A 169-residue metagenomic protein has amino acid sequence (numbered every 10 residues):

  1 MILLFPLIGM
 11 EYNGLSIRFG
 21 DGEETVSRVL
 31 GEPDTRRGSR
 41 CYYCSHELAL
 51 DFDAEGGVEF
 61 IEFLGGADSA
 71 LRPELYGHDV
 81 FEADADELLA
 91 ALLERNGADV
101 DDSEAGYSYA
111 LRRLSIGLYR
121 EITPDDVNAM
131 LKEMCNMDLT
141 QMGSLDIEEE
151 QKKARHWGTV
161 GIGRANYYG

Functional and structural regions predicted by a protein language model:
M1-G169: Short helix/turn-capping signatures at newly exposed starts of structured segments
